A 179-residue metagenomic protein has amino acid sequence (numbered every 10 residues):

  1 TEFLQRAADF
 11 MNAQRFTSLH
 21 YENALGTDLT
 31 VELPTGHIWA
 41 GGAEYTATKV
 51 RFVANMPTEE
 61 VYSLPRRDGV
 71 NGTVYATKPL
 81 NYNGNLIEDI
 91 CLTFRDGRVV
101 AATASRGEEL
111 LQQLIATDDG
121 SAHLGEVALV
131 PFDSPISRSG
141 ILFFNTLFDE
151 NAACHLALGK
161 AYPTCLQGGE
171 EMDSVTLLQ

Functional and structural regions predicted by a protein language model:
T1-N71: Active-site bordering "gate/hinge" segments that shape substrate access to catalytic or cofactor-binding pockets
N12-Q14, R67, N83-N85, G120 (+1 more regions): Short solvent-exposed loop/turn micro-motifs enriched in small/polar/acidic residues
T17-L19, T27-L29, T58-E60, V70-V74 (+4 more regions): Structural beta-strand/beta-sheet cores of well-ordered domains, especially the beta-sheet scaffolds that support
N23-L25, L33-T35, K78, T103 (+1 more regions): Short, structured patches in soluble enzyme cores that scaffold and shape functional sites
L29-E32, W39-G42, N83-N85, A102-T103 (+2 more regions): Short helix/loop capping segments that flank catalytic or ligand/cofactor-binding pockets
V61-Q113: Long, well-ordered mid-to-C-terminal structural blocks that present hydrophobic/aromatic surfaces
A101-Q167: Dual-mode signal for accessory low-complexity, basic/Gly-rich regions
L166-Q179: Compact functional segments
